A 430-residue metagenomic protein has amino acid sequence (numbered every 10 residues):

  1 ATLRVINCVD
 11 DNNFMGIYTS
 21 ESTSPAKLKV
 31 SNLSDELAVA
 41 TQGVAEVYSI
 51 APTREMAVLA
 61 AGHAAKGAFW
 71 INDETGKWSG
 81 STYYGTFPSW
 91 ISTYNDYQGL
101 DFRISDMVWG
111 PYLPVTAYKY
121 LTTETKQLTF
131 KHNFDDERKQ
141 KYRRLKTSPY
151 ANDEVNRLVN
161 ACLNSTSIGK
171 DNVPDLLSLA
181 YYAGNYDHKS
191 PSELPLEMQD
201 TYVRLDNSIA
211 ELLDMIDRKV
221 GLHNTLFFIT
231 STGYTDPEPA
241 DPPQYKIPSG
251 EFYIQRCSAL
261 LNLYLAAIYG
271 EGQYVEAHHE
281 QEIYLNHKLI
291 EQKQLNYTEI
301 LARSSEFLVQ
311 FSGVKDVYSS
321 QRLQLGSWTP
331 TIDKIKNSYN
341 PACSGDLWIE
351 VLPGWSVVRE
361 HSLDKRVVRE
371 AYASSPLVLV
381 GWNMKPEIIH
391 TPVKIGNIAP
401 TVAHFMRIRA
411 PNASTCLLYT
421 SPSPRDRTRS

Functional and structural regions predicted by a protein language model:
A1-S22, V30, H63, P88-F102 (+2 more regions): Secreted, luminal/periplasmic, and some membrane-associated catalytic domains that remodel anionic oxygen-ester
A1-V173, Y182-K189, Q310-S312, D316 (+1 more regions): His/Asp/Glu-rich, glycine-adjacent segments that coordinate divalent cations and/or stabilize oxyanion chemistry on
A26-L28, D200, A266-Q281, I290-A302 (+3 more regions): A short beta-strand-to-alpha-helix junction
K29-L33, G43, V155, V173 (+7 more regions): Stable alpha-helical elements in mature extracytoplasmic
L37, V159, P174-Y182, M198-I216 (+4 more regions): Beta-strand elements within well-structured catalytic alpha/beta cores of enzymes that handle phosphate/sulfate esters
G43-E46, D171-D175, L222-L226, C343-G345: Loop/turn elements at helix/coil->beta-strand transitions in domains of secreted/extracellular proteins
C343-S344, E350-M384: C-terminal, low-complexity/hydrophilic appendages and adjacent surface loops of extracellular/periplasmic anionic
Y419-T428: Conserved small/polar residues in nucleotide/adenosyl-binding loops
